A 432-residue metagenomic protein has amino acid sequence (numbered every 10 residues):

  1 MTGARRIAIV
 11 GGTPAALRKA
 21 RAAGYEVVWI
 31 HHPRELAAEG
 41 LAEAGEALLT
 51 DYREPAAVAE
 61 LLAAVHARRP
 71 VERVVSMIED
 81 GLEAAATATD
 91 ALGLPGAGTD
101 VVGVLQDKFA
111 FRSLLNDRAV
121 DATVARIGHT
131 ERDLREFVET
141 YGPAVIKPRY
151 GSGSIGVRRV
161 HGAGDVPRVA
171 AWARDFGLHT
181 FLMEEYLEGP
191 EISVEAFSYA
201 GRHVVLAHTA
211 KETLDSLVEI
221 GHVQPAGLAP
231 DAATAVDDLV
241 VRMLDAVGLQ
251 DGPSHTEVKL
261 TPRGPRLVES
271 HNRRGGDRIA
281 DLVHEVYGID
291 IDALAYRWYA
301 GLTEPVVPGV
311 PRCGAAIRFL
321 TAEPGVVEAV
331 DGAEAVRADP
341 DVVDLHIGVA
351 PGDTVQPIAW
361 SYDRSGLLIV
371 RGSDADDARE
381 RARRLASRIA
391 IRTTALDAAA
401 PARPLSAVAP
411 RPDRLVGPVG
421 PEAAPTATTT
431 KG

Functional and structural regions predicted by a protein language model:
M1-V101, V349-T354, I358-D363, S373-P401 (+2 more regions): ATP-binding N-terminal substructure of ATP-dependent carboxylate-amine bond-forming enzymes
A42, A119-V120, Y150-I155, R312 (+1 more regions): Short glycine-enriched loop/turn motifs at secondary-structure junctions
L105-L182, E188, A200-G201, V223-D238 (+3 more regions): Active-site nucleotide/adenylate-binding loops and adjacent lid/helix of ATP-dependent enzymes
D117, Y296-G432: Peripheral (often C-terminal) accessory segments that flank ATP-dependent C-N-forming ligase machineries
Y141, L260-R266, A359-D363: A short, glycine/Asx- and small/polar-enriched loop/turn that sits immediately N-terminal to a beta-strand
R158, E185, L228, H284 (+1 more regions): Short, well-ordered beta-strand elements within core beta-sheets of diverse protein domains
G164, E185-L249, P253, L260 (+3 more regions): ATP-dependent carboxylate/phosphate-activation module, predominantly the ATP-grasp catalytic core and closely related
